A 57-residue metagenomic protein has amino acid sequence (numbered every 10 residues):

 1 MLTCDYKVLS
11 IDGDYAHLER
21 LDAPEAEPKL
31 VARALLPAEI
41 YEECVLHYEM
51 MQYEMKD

Functional and structural regions predicted by a protein language model:
M1-D12: Structural detector for short beta-strands of small beta-barrel domains
D5, V31-A32, E42: Terminal low-complexity, poorly structured segments
D14-E19: Short aromatic-glycine-enriched beta-strand elements
A26-P37: Beta-strand/loop nucleic-acid-binding surfaces
L35-H47: Short nucleic-acid-contacting surface segments enriched for D/E, G, S/T with interspersed K/R
M50-D57: Short, Lys/Arg- and Gly-enriched loop/turn segments at beta-strand edges
